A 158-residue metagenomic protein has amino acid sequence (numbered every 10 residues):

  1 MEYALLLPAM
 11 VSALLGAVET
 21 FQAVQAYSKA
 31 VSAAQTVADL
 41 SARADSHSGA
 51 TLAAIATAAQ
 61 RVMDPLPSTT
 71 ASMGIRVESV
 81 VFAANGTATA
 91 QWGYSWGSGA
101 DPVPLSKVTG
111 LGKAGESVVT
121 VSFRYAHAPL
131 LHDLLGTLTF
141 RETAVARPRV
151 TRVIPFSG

Functional and structural regions predicted by a protein language model:
M1-R61: Alpha-helical assembly-interface signal, strongest on the long, hydrophobic N-terminal helix that forms
A42-G158: Short, conserved structural patches
